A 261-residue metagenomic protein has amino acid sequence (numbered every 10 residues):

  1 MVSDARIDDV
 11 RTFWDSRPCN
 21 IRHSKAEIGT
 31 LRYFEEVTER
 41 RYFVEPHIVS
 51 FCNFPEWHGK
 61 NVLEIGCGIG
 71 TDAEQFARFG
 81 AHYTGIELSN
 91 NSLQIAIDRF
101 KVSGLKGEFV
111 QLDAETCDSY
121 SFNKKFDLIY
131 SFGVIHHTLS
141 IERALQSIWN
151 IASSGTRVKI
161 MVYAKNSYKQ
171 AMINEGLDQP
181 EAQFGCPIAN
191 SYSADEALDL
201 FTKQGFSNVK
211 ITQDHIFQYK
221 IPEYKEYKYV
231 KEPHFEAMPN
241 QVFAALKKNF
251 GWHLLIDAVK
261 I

Functional and structural regions predicted by a protein language model:
M1-E35: N-terminal, positively charged/glycine-rich alpha-helical extensions of SAM-dependent methyltransferases
T30-K60: Conserved alpha-helix/loop element of class I SAM-dependent methyltransferases that forms part of the SAM/SAH-binding
K60-C117: Class I SAM-dependent methyltransferase SAM/SAH-binding core
Y130: A conserved beta-strand element that flanks and buttresses the S-adenosyl-L-methionine
E142-R157: A short glycine-rich, Lys/Arg-flanked "PGG" loop and its adjoining helix->strand segment in the class I
R157-P180: Conserved class I S-adenosyl-L-methionine
M172-A182, D195-D199, V209-I261: A C-terminal cap/extension of S-adenosyl-L-methionine-dependent methyltransferases that defines the acceptor-substrate
I188-G205: Short alpha-helix
